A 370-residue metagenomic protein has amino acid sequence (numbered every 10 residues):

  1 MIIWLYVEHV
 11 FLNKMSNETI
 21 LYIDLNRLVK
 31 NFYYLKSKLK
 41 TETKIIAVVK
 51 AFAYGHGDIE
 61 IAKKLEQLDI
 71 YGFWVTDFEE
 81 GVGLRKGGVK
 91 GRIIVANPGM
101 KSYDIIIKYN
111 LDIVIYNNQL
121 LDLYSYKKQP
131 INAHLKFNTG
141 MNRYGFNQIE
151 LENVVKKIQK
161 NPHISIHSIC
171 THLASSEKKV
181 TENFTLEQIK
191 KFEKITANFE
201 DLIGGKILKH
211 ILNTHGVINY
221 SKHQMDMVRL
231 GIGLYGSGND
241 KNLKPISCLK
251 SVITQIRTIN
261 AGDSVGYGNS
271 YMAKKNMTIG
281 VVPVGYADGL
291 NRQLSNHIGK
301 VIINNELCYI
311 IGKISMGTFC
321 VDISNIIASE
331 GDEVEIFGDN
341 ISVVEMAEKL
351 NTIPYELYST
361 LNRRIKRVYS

Functional and structural regions predicted by a protein language model:
Y6, F11, S16-L25, V29 (+6 more regions): Active-site anion/phosphate-binding pocket segments in diverse small-molecule metabolic enzymes
T19-Y22, R27-K30, T43-I211: Active-site-proximal beta-alpha core segment in soluble small-molecule metabolic enzymes
K38: Conserved PLP-enzyme active-site core in the AAT-like
